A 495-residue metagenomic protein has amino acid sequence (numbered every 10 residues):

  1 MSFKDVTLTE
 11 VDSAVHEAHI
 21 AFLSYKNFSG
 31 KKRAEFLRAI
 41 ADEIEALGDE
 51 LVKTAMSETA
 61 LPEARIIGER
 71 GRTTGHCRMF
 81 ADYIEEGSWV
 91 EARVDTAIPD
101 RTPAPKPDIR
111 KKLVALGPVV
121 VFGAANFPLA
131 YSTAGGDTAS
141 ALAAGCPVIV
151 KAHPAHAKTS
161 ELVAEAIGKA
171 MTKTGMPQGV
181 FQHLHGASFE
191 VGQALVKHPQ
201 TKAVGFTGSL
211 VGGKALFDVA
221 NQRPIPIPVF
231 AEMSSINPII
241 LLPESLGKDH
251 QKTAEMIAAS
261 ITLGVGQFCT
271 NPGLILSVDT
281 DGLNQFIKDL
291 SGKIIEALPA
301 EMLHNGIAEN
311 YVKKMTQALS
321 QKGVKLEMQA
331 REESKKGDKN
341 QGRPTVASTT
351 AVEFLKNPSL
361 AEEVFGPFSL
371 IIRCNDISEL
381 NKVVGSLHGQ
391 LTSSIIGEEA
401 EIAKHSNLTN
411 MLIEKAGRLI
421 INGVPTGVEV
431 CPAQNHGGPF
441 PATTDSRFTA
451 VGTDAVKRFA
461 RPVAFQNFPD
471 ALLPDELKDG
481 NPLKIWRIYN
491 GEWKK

Functional and structural regions predicted by a protein language model:
M1-P107: N-terminal Rossmann-like NAD(P)+-binding subdomain of aldehyde/semialdehyde dehydrogenases
F36, A144-T159, V180, I225-S245 (+5 more regions): Short loop-to-beta-strand entry elements in the cores of soluble alpha/beta enzymes
S88-A259, L276-L283: Rossmann-like NAD(P) dinucleotide-binding subdomain of oxidoreductase/dehydrogenase enzymes
N126, A155, S188-E190, T201 (+12 more regions): Short, glycine-/Ser/Thr-/acidic-enriched flexible segments
S277-L391: NAD(P)-dependent aldehyde/semialdehyde dehydrogenase
G337-K339, I377, K382-L473, E492-W493: C-terminal core of ALDH-fold dehydrogenases
P474-K495: Extended hydrophobic packing segments that form well-structured cores
